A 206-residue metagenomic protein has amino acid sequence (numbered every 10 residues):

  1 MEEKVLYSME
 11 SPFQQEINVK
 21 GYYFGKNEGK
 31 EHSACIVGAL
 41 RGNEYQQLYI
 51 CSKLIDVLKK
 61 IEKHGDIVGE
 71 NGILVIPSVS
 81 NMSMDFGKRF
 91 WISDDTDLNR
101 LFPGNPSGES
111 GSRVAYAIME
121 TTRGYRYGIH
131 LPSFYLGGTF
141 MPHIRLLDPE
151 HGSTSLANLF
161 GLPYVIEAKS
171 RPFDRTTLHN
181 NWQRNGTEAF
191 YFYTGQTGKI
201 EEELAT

Functional and structural regions predicted by a protein language model:
M1-T206: Structured catalytic-domain cores with a bias toward divalent-metal coordination
